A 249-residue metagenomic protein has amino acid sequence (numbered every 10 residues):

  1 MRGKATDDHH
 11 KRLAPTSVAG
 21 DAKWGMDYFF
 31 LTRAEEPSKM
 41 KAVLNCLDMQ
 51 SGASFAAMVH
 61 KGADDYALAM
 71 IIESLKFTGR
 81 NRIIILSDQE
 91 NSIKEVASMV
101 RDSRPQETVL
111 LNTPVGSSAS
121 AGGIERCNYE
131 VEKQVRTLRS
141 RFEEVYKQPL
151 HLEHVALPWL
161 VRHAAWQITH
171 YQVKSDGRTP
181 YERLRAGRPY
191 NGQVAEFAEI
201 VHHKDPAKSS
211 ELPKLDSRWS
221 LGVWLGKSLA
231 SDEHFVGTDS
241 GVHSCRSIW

Functional and structural regions predicted by a protein language model:
M1-W249: Nucleic-acid-interacting cores, centered on viral/eukaryotic replication and modification enzymes
